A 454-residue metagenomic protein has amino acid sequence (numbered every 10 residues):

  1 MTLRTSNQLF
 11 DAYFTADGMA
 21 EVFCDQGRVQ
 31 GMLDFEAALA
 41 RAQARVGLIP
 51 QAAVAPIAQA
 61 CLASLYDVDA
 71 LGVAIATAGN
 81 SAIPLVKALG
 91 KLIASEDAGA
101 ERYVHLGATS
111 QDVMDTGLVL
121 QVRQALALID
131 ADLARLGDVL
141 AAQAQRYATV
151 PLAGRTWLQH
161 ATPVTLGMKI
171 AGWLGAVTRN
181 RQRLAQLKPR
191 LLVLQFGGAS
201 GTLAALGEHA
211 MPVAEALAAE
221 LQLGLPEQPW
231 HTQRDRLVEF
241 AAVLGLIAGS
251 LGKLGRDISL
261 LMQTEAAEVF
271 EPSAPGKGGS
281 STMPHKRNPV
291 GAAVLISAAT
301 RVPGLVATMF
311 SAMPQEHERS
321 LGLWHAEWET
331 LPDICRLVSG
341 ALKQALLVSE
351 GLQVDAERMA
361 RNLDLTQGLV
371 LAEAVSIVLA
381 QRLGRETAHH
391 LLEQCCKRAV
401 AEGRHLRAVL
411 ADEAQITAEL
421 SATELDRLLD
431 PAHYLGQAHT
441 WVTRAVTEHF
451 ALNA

Functional and structural regions predicted by a protein language model:
T2-A204, H209-A214, K277-S280, V290-I296 (+3 more regions): A helix-coil-helix interface module used to build multimeric assemblies and to scaffold catalytic/cofactor sites
Q51-V54, A266-S273, K343-N362, H389 (+2 more regions): A glycine-biased, small/acidic residue-tolerant capping/turn segment at secondary-structure junctions
V104, G224-P229, F270, A307-E318 (+1 more regions): A glycine-rich, basic-preceded beta-loop-alpha segment at the flavin cofactor/substrate interface of flavin-utilizing
Q121, M168, V238-L246, A374-R382: Short, well-ordered beta-strand elements within core beta-sheets of diverse protein domains
Q145-G167, V269-G279, H285-K286, H317-A326 (+2 more regions): Glycine-rich cofactor-pocket loops
E215-H231: A short, charged helix-loop
Q233-E268, G276-C335: A conserved active-site cap/scaffold subdomain adjacent to cofactor or substrate pockets
R301-R385, L391: Long, amphipathic alpha-helical stalk/connector segments used for oligomerization, subunit docking, or mechanical
